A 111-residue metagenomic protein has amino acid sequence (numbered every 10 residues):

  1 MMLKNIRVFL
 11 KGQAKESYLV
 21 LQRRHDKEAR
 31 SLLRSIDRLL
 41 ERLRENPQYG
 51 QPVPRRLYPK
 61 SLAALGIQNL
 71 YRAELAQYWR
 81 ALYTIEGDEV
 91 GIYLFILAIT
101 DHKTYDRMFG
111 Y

Functional and structural regions predicted by a protein language model:
M1-I6, Q22-K27, L62-A64, Q68-Y111: Enriched for short, Lys/Arg-rich terminal
M1-R42: Arg/Lys-rich, positively charged N-terminal/basic patches that mediate binding to nucleic acids
L19, Q48, D88: Residue-level marker of positions within ordered structural domains that often coincide with functionally constrained
A29-L33, Q51, Y58, A98: Residue-level detector of alpha-helical recognition elements and their boundaries
I36, L40, R44-P47, L75-Q77: Generic secondary-structure microfeatures
R44-A73: A short, surface-exposed loop/turn module that caps and links secondary-structure elements
